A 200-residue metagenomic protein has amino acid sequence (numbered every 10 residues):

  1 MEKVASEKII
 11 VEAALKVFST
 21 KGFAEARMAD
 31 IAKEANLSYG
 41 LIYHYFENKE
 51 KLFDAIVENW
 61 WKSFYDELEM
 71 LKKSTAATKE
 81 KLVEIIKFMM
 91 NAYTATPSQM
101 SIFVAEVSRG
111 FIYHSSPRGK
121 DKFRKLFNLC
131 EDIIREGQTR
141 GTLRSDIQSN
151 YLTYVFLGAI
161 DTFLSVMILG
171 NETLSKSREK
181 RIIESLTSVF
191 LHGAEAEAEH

Functional and structural regions predicted by a protein language model:
M1-A5, A198-H200: N-terminal intrinsically disordered/low-complexity leader segments
A5, I9, V17-K51, A55: Helix-turn-helix
I10-F18, M89, F190: Short hydrophobic clusters on alpha-helical segments that form packing/core surfaces in small helical domains
V11, F53, V57, W61 (+5 more regions): Amphipathic, non-transmembrane alpha-helical scaffold segments
T20-A24, S74-T75, T96, R140: Short coil/turn segments at alpha/beta junctions that flank glycine-rich nucleotide-binding fingerprints
A55, N59, E69-S98, S149-F156 (+1 more regions): Hydrophobic alpha-helical connector segments
M90-D132, T142, Y151: Short secondary-structure transition hinges
S98-A105, K120, Q138-L186, E197-H200: Hydrophobic/aromatic-rich alpha-helical bundle segments in the mid-to-C-terminal region
